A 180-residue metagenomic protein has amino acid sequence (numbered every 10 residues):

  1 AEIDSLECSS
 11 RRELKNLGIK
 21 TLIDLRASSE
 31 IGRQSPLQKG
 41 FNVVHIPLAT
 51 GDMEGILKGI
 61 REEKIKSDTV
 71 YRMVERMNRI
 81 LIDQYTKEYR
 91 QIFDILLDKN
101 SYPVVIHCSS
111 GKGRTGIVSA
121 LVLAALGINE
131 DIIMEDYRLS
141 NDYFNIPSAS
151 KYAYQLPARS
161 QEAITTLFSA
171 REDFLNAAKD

Functional and structural regions predicted by a protein language model:
A1-V105, I117-D180: Cys-dependent protein tyrosine phosphatase-like superfamily
S110, R114-T115: Ser/Thr-glycine-rich phosphate-binding loops at phosphate-binding pockets of nucleotides, nucleotide cofactors
